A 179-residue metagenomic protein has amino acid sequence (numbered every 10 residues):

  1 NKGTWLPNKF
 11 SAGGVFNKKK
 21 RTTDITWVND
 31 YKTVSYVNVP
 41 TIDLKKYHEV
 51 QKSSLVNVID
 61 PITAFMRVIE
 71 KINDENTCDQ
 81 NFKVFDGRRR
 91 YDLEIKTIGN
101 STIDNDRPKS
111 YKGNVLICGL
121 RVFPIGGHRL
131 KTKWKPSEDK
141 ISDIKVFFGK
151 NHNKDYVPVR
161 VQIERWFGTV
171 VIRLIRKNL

Functional and structural regions predicted by a protein language model:
N1-W27, D74-L179: Acidic, serine/threonine-rich low-complexity disordered tracts
W27-D92: Active-site/ligand-binding surface loops and adjacent short beta/alpha elements that line catalytic pockets across
